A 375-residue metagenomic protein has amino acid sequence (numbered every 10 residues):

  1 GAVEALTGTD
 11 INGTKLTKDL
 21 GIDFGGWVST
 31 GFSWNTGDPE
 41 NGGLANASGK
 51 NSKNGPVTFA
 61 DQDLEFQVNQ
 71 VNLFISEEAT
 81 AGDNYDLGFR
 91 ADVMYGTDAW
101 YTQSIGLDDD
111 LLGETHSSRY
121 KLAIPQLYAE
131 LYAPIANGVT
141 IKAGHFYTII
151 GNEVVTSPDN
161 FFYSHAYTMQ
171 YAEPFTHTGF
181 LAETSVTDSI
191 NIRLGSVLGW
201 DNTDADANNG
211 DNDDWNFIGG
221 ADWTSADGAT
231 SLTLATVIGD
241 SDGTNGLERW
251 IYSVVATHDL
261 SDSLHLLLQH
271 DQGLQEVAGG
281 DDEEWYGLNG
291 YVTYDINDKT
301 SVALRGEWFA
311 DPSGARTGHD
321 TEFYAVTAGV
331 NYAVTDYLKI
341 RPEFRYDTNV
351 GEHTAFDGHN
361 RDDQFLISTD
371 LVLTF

Functional and structural regions predicted by a protein language model:
G1-K53: N-terminal periplasmic/intermembrane-space "pro-region" immediately following the signal or transit peptide
G26-W34, A91-Y95, A143-H145, L194-L198 (+5 more regions): Transmembrane beta-barrel strands of outer-membrane/channel proteins
T30, N69-L73, L122-A129, T176-F180 (+6 more regions): Hydrophobic, lipid-facing positions within transmembrane beta-strands of outer-membrane proteins
P39-D63, D98-W223, S231-D240: Surface-exposed coil loops of outer-membrane beta-barrel proteins
I75-A79, L131-A133, T184-S185, W223-S225 (+5 more regions): Residue-level signature of outer-membrane beta-barrel architecture
G82-L87, A136-I141, S189-L194, D227-L234 (+3 more regions): Repeated loop/turn-to-beta-strand initiation elements of outer-membrane beta-barrel proteins
S189, N212-A325: Detector for outer-membrane/organellar transmembrane beta-barrel domains, recognizing the amphipathic beta-strand
Y332-V334, K339, R361-F375: Outer-membrane beta-barrel "beta-signal"
